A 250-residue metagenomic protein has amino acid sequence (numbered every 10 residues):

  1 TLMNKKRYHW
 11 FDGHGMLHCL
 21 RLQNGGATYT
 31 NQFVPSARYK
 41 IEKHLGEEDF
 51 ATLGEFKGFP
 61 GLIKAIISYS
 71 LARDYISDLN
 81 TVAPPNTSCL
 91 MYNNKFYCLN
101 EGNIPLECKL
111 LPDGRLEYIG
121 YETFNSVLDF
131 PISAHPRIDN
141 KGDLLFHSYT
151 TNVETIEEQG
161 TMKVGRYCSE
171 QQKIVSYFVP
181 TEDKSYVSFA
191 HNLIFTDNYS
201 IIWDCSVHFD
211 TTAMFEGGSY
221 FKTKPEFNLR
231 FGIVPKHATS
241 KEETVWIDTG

Functional and structural regions predicted by a protein language model:
T1-D49: Hydrophobic alpha-helical membrane-insertion signals
L2-K6, T151-E157, C205-K224: Short, conserved, GDST-rich strand-edge loop motifs in beta-rich repeat architectures
W10, D129, E157, Y186 (+1 more regions): Active-site-proximal structural scaffolding
G13, P84-P85, I132, S188-F189 (+1 more regions): Beta-rich catalytic cores
G15-C19, P105-L106, L111-P112, E158-I174 (+1 more regions): Beta-propeller blade signature
Y29-A37, E117-T123, I174-P180, E243-T249: Beta-propeller fold detector
Y39-V175: Well-ordered mid-protein domain cores that form the structural environment of catalytic cofactors
Y186, A190-N192, T196-A213, K222-K224 (+1 more regions): Extended catalytic-interface subdomain
